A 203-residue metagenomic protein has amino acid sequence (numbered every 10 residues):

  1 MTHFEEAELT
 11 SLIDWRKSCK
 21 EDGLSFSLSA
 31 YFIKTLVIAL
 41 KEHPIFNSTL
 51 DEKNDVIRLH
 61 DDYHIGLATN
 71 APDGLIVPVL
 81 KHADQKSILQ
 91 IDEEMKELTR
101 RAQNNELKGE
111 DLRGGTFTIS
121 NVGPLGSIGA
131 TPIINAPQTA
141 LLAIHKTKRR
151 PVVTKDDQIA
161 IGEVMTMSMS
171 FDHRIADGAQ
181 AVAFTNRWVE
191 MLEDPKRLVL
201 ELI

Functional and structural regions predicted by a protein language model:
M1-I203: C-terminal catalytic/motor cores of large multi-domain enzyme assemblies
